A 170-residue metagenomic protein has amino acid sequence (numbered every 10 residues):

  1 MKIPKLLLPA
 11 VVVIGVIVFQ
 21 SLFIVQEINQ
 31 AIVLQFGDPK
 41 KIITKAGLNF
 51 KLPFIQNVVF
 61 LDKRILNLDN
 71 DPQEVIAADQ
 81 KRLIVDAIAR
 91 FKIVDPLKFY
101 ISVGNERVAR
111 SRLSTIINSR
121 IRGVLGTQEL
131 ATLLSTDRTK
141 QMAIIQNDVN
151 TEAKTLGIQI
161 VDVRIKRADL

Functional and structural regions predicted by a protein language model:
K2, P39-K40, S114: Membrane-proximal alpha-helical signals and transmembrane carboxylates
K2-L22: Single-pass alpha-helical transmembrane signal-anchor segments
I24-F36: Membrane-proximal juxtamembrane linkers immediately C-terminal to transmembrane helices
Q35-N67: Short extracytoplasmic
P39-K41, V75, P96-F99, L130-A131 (+2 more regions): Short beta-strands and strand-coil junctions in structured, solvent-facing domains, enriched
G47-F60, Y100, N105-G123, T127: Flexible, solvent-exposed short loops/turns enriched in glycine
K63-A78, V103, A143-N147: N-terminal post-signal-peptidase region of extra-cytosolic proteins
D79, V85, F91, A109-L170: Amphipathic, coiled-coil-like alpha-helical scaffolding segments used for oligomerization/assembly
